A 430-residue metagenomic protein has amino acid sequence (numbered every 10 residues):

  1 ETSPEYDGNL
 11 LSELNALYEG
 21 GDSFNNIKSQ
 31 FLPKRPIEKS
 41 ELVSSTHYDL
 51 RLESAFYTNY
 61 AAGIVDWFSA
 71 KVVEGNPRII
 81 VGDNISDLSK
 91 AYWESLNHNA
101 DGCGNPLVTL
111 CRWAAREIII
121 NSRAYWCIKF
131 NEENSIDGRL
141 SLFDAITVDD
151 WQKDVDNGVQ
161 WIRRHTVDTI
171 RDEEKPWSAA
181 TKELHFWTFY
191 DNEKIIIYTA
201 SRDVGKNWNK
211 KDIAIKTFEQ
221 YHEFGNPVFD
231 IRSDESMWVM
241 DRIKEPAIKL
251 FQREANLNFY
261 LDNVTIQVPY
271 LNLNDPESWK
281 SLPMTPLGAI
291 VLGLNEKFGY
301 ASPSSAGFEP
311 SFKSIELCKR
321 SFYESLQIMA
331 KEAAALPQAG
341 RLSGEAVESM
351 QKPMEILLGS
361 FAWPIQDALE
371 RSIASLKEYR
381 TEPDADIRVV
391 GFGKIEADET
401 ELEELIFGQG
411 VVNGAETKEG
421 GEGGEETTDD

Functional and structural regions predicted by a protein language model:
E1-D137: Extended, helix-rich architectural segments
E1-I27, L271-N274, V411-N413, T417-D430: Leucine-centric amphipathic alpha-helical interface motifs
G21, K71, G75, N99-V108 (+9 more regions): Short secondary-structure junctions and interdomain/linker hinges
L88, Y92, P106-L110, R242 (+3 more regions): Short amphipathic alpha-helical segments
A115-I119, K175-S178, W187-T188, N258-L261 (+1 more regions): A general structural signal for short secondary-structure junctions and capping/turn motifs
Y125-R232: Extended, regular secondary-structure scaffolds
N207-G344: Extended, charged amphipathic alpha-helical segments
S281-A289, E296, P310, L317-D430: C-terminal helix-loop subdomains that flank or include functional centers
